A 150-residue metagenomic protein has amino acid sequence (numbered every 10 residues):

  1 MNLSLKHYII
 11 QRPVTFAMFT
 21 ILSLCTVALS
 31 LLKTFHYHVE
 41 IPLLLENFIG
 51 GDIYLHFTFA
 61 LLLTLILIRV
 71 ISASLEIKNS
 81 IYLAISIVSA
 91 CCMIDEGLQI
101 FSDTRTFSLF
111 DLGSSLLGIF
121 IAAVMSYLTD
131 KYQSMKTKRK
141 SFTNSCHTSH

Functional and structural regions predicted by a protein language model:
M1-V70: "…centered on the first transmembrane helix and the immediately adjacent amphipathic helix/loop
P13-V14, E76-L83, S108-L109: Membrane-helix interface segments
F19-S30, L83-I100, L116: Small-polar-interrupted transmembrane alpha-helices in polytopic inner-membrane proteins
T34-I41, A73, I100, T104 (+3 more regions): Transmembrane helix-loop junctions in multipass membrane proteins, especially transporters and channels
V39-L43, C92-F120: Interfacial helix-loop-helix junctions of multi-pass membrane proteins
L55, A60-T64, V88-C91, D95 (+1 more regions): Membrane-embedded glycan transfer/ligation machinery that uses polyprenyl lipid-linked sugar donors/oligosaccharides
T58-S74, Y82, L117-Q133: Membrane-interfacial alpha-helical segments at the cytosolic side of multi-pass membrane proteins
T137-H150: Short, highly charged, low-complexity non-transmembrane loops/tails of multi-pass membrane proteins
